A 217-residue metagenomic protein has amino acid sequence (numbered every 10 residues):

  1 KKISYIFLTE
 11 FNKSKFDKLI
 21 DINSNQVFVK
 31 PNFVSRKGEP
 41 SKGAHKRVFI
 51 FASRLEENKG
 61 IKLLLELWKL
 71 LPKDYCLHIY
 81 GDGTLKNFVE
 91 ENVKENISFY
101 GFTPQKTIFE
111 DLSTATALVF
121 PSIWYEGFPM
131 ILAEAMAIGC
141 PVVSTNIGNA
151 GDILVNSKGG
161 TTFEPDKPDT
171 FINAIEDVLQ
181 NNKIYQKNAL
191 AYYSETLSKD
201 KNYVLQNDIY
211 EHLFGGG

Functional and structural regions predicted by a protein language model:
K1-E39: Donor nucleotide-sugar binding/catalytic pocket of nucleotide-sugar-dependent glycosyltransferases
I6, N32-V34, S41-K59, L65-K69 (+1 more regions): Conserved donor-binding/catalytic core segment of Leloir-type glycosyltransferases
F88-K106: Nucleotide-activated donor-binding/catalytic signature segment of Leloir-type glycosyltransferases, i.e., the conserved
G101, N156-P168, D177-K183: Conserved acidic donor-binding segment of nucleotide-sugar-dependent glycosyltransferases
F109, L132-A137, G151-D152: Short alpha-helical segment that forms part of, or immediately flanks, the ligand-binding pocket in carbohydrate-active
S113-G127, C140: Acidic donor-binding loop of glycosyltransferase active sites
L132, P141-S144: Short hydrophobic beta-strand element within catalytic cores of glycosyltransferases and related nucleotide-activated
K183-F214: A charged, aromatic-enriched C-terminal amphipathic alpha-helix characteristic of glycosyltransferases across folds
